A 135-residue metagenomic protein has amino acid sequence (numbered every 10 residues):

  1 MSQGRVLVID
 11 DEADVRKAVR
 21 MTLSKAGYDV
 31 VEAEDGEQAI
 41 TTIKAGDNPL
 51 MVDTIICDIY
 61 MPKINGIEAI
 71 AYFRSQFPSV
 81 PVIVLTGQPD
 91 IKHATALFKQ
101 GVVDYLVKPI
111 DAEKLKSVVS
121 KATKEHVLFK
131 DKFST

Functional and structural regions predicted by a protein language model:
K17-K25: Charged docking surfaces used in two-component/phosphorelay signaling
E34-Q38, N65-E68: Acidic catalytic/metal-coordinating carboxylates
T41, I67-S79, A96: Short amphipathic alpha-helix used as the core "switch/output" element in two-component signaling
D47-I56: Active-site beta3 strand of CheY-like receiver
M61: Receiver (REC) domain active-site loop signature in two-component systems and cognate sites in sensor histidine kinases
E68, P89-D104: Alpha4 helix (beta4-alpha4-beta5 surface) of REC/receiver domains from two-component response regulators
I110-V119: C-terminal output helix
